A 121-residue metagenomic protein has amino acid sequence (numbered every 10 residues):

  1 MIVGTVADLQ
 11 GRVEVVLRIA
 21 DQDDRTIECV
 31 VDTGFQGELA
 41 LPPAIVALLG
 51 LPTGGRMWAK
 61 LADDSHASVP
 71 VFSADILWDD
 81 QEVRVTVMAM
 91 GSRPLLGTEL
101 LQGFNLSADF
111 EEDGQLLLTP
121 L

Functional and structural regions predicted by a protein language model:
M1-L121: Pepsin/retropepsin-fold aspartyl endopeptidases
